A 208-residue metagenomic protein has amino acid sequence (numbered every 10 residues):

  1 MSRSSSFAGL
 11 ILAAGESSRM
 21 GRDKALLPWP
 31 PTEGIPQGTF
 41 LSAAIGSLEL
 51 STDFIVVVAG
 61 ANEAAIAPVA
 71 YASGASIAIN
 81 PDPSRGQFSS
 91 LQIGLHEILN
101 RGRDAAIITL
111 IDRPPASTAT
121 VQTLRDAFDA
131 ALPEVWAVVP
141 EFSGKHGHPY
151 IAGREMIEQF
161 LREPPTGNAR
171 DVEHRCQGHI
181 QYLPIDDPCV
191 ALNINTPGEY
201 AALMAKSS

Functional and structural regions predicted by a protein language model:
S2-G9, L161-S208: Conserved alpha/beta core of the MobA/IspD/sugar-nucleotide pyrophosphorylase nucleotidyltransferase superfamily
S2-H146, G178-D186: Nucleotide and nucleotide-moiety/phosphate-recognizing core
L12-A14, R154, P197: Generic beta-structure capping elements
S17, L27, I157-E158, A201: Nucleotide phosphate-binding site architecture
Q92-G94, E155-F160: Short beta-strand and adjoining strand-loop segment in the mid-core of the Rossmann-like NAD(P)-dependent dehydrogenase
D112-P115, M156-E158, C189-V190: Short histidine/acidic/glycine/proline-rich micro-motifs that form metal- and phosphate-coordinating active-site loops
P115, T120, E155-M156, E199: Short, well-ordered alpha-helical scaffold segment located in the soluble/lumenal catalytic or ligand-binding core
H148-A152, L192-I194: Short glycine- and hydrophobic/aromatic-rich loop-to-beta-strand nucleating segment in the catalytic cores
